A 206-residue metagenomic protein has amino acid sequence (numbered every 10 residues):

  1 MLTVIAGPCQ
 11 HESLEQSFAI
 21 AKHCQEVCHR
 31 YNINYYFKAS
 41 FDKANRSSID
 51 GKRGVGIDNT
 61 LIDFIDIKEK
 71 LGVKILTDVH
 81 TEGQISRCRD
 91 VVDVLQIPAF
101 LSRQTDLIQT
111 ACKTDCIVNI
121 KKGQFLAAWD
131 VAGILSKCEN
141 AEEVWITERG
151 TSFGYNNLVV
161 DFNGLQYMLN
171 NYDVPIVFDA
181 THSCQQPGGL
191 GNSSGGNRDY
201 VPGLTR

Functional and structural regions predicted by a protein language model:
M1-I5, I62: N-terminal amphipathic alpha-helix/helix-capping segment at the start of soluble metabolic enzymes
I5-Q16, Y35-I57: Glycine-rich, proline-tolerant flexible connector loops at the mouths of alpha/beta enzymes
G7, F37, C88, I120 (+1 more regions): Conserved, mostly hydrophobic/aromatic
S17-A21, I85-S86, D90-F100, T105-T114 (+1 more regions): A short alpha/beta connector and helix-capping loop motif
H23-Y31, K52-L76, T110-I117, L165-I176: Alpha-helix-loop-beta-strand connector modules within alpha/beta enzyme cores
I33-S40, K74-V79, F178: Short beta-strand segments at enzyme active-site cores
V55-G56, K70-Q84, D93-D106, C116-A128 (+1 more regions): Catalytic beta/alpha-barrel core
D115-R206: Catalytic alpha/beta core domains of metabolic enzymes, predominantly
